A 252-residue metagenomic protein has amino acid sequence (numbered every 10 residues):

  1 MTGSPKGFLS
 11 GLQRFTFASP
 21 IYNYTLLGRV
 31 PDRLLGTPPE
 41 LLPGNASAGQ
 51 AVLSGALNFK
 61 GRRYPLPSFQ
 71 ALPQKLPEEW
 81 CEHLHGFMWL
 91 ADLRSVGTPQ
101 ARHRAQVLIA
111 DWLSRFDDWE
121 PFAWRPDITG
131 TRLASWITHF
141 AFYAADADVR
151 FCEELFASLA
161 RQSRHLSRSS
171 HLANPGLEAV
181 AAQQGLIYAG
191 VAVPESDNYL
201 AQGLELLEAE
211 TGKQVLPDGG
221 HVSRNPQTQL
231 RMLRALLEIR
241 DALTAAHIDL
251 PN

Functional and structural regions predicted by a protein language model:
M1-P67: Extreme N-terminal leader/anchor segments
R29-L42, R62-L72, Q162-A173, A189-D197: Short, charge-rich amphipathic segments
V30, L35-T37, L41-P43, A48 (+8 more regions): Generic preference for well-ordered secondary structure
F59-W80, R94-T98: Asp/Glu-centered strand-loop micro-motifs enriched in Gly/Pro and often flanked by an aromatic residue
P77-N252: Aromatic-lined, polymer-binding surfaces characteristic of secreted/periplasmic polysaccharide-degrading enzymes
